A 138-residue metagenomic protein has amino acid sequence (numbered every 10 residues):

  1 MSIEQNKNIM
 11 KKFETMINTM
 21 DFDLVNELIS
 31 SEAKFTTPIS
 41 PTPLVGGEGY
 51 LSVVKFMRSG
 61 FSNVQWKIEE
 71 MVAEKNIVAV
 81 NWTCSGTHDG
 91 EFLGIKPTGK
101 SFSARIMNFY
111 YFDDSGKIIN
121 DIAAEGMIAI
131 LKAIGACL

Functional and structural regions predicted by a protein language model:
M1-L138: C-terminal and inter-domain tail/linker signature
